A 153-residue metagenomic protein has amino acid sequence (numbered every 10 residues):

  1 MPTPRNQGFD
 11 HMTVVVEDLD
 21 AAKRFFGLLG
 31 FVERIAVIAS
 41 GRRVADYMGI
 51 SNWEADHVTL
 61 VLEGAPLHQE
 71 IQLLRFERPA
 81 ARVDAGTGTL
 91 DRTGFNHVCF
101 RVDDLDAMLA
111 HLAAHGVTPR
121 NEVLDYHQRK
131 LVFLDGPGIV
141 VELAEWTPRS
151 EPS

Functional and structural regions predicted by a protein language model:
M1-R5, V14, A36, T59 (+2 more regions): Vicinal oxygen chelate
P2, M48-I50, T87: Gly/Ser-enriched beta-turn/beta-hairpin loop segments
Q7-F9, T93-F95: Short, solvent-exposed beta-strand edge segments and adjacent coil->beta transition regions
T13, V83, N96-C99: Short coil/turn motifs at helix boundaries and re-entrant loops, enriched in small/polar and proline residues
V15-H68, A110, A114, E122 (+1 more regions): Core segments of cupin and vicinal oxygen chelate
R75-P79: Short, solvent-exposed aromatic-acidic interface loops
D84, G88-R92: Non-DNA-binding regulatory cores of transcription-related proteins, predominantly C-terminal effector-binding
